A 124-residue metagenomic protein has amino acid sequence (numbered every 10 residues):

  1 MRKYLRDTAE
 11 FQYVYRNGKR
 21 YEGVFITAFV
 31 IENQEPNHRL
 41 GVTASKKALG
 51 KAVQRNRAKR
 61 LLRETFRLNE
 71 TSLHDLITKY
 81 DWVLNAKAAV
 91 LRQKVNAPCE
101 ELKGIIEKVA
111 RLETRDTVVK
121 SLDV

Functional and structural regions predicted by a protein language model:
M1-V124: Positively charged, solvent-exposed patches that mediate nucleic-acid binding
